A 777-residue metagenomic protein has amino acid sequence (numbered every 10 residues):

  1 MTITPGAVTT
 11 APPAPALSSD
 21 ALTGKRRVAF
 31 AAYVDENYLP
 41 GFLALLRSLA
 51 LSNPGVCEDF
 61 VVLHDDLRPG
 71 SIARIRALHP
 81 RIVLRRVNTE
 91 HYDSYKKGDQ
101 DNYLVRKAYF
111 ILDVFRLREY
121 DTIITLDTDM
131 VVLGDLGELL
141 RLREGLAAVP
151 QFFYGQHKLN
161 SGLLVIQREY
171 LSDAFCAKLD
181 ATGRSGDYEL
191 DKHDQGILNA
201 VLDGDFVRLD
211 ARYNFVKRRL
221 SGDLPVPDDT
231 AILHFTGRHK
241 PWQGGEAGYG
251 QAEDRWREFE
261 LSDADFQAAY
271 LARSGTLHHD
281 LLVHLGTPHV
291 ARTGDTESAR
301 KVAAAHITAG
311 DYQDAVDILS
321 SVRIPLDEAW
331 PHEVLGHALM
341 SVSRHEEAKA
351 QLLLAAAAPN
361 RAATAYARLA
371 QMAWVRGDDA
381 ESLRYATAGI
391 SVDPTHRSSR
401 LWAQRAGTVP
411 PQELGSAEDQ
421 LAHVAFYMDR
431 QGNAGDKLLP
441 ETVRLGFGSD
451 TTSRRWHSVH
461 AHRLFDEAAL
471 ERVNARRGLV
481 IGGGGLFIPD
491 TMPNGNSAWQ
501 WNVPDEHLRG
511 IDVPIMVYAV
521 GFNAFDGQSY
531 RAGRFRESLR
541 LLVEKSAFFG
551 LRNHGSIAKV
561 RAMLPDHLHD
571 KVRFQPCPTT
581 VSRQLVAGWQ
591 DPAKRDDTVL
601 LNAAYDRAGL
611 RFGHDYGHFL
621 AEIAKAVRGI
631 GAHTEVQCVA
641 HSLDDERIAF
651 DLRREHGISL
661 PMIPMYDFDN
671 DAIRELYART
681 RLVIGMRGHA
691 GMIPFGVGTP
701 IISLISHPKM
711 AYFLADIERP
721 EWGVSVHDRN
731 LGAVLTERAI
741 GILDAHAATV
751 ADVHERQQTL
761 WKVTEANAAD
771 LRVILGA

Functional and structural regions predicted by a protein language model:
M1-L45, G55-V56, V62-L63, G70 (+4 more regions): A glycosyltransferase accessory/donor-loop signature
L78-R118: Active-site-proximal specificity loops/subdomain of glycosyltransferases
V132-L159: Conserved donor-nucleotide/metal-binding helix-loop-beta segment in metal-dependent transferases, i.e., the alpha-helix
L233, Q404-A777: Active-site anion-handling motifs in enzyme catalytic cores
T293-G294, L326-D327, N360, P394: Short coil turns that delineate tetratricopeptide repeat
